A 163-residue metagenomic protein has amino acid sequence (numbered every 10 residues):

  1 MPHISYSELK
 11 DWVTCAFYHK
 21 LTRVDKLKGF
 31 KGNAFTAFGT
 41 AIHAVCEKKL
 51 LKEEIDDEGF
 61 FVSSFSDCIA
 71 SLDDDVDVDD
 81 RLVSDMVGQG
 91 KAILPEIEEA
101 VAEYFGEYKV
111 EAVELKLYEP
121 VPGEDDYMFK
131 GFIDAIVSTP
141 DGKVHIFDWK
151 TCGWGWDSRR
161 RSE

Functional and structural regions predicted by a protein language model:
M1, A16-G29, D73, I146 (+1 more regions): Short amphipathic alpha-helical segments and their helix-coil junctions
M1-T14, D126-S138: An acidic intrinsically disordered interaction segment
L9-E54, E114: Nuclease catalytic cores
K31, A102, E124-D125: Residues embedded in well-ordered secondary-structure elements
A34, F38, M86-Q89, E163: Hydrophobic (often cysteine-bearing) scaffold residues that line and stabilize catalytic clefts of nucleotide/cofactor
A44-V121: A non-catalytic, helix-rich entry segment at domain boundaries
V110-E163: Mg2+/Mn2+-dependent nuclease catalytic core
